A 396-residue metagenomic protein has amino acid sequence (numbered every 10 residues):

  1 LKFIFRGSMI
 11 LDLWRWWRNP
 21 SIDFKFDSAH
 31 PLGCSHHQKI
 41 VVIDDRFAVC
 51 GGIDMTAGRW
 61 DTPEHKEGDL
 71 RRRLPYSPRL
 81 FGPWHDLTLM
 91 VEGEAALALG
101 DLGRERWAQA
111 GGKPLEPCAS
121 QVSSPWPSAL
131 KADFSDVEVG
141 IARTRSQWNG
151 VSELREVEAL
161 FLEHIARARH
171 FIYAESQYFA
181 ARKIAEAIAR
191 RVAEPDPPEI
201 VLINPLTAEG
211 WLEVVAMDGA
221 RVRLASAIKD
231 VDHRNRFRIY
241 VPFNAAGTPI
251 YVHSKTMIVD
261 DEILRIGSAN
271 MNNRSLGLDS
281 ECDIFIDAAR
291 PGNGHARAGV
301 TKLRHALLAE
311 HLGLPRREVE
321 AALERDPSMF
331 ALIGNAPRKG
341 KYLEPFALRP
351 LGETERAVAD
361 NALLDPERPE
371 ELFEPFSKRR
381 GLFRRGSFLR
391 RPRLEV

Functional and structural regions predicted by a protein language model:
L1-V396: Charged, low-complexity intrinsically disordered terminal segments
